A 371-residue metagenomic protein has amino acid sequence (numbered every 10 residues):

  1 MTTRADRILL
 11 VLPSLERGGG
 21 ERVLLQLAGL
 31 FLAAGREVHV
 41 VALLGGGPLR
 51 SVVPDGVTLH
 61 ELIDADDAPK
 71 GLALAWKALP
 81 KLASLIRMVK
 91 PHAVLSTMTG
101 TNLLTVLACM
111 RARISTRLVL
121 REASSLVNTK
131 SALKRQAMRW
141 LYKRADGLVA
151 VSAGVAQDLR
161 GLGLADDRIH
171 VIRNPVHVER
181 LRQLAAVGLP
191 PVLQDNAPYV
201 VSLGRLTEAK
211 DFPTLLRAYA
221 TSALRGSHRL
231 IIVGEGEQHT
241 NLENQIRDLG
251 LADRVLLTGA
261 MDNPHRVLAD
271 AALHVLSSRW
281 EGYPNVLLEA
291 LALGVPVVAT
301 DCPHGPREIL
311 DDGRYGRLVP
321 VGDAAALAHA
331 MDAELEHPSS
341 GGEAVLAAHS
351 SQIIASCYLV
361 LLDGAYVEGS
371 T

Functional and structural regions predicted by a protein language model:
R4-A5, L10-G18, R22-A73, R160 (+2 more regions): N-terminal strand-loop element at the rim of the active site of nucleotide-sugar-dependent glycosyltransferases
E21-Q26, L103-L104, P198, S202-T221 (+1 more regions): A conserved mid-protein helix/loop that constitutes part of the nucleotide-sugar donor-binding site
S96-N102, E122: Short His-centered aromatic/hydrophobic patch
A145-V171, V176-R180: A short, active-site helix/loop in glycosyltransferases that binds the activated sugar's phosphate group
A260, R279: Aromatic "clamp/platform" in nucleotide-sugar-dependent glycosyltransferases that forms part of the donor/acceptor
P296-T300: Short hydrophobic beta-strand element within catalytic cores of glycosyltransferases and related nucleotide-activated
D311-A324, D332-H337: Conserved acidic donor-binding segment of nucleotide-sugar-dependent glycosyltransferases
S339-Y366: A charged, aromatic-enriched C-terminal amphipathic alpha-helix characteristic of glycosyltransferases across folds
